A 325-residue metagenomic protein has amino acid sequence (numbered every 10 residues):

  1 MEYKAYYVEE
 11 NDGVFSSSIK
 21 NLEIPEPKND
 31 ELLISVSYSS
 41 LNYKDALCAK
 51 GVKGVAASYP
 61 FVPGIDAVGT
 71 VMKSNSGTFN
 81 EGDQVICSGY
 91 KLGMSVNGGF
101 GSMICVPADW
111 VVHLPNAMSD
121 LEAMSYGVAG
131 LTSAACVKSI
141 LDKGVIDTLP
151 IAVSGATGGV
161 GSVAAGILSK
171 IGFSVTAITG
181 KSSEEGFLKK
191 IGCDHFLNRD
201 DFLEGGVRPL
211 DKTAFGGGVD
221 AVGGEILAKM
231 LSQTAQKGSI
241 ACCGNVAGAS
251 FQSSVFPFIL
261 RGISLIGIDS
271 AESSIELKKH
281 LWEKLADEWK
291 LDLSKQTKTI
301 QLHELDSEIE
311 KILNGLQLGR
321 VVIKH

Functional and structural regions predicted by a protein language model:
P25-S40, V52-L92: Glycine-rich beta-strand-centered segment in the early N-terminal region that forms part of a ligand/cofactor-binding
D66, D83-Q84, M103, K170 (+1 more regions): Residue-level marker of beta-strand positions
I86, G216-V219, A241: N-terminal Rossmann-like NAD(P) cofactor-binding module of classical short-chain dehydrogenase/reductase
S88-A152: NAD(P)H dinucleotide-binding glycine-rich loop of Rossmann-like/cofactor-binding domains, especially the beta1-alpha1
G130-L131, G155-S162, G223: Glycine-rich NAD(P) Rossmann-fold beta1-alpha1 loop
S169-E225: Adenosine-nucleotide cofactor-binding segment
E225-L291: Glycine-rich phosphate-binding loop and adjacent beta-alpha segment of Rossmann(oid) nucleotide-cofactor-binding
E276-H325: C-terminal hydrophobic helical "lid"/dimerization subdomain of Rossmann-like NAD(P)H-dependent oxidoreductases
